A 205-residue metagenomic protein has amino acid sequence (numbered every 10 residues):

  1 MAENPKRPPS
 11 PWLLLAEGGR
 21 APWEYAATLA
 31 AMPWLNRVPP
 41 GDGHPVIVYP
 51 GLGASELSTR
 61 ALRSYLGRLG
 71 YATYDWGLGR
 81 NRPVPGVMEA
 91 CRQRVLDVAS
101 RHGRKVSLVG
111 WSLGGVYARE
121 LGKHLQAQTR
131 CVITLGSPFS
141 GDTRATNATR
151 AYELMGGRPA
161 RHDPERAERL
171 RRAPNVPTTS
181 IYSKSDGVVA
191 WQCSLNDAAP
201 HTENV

Functional and structural regions predicted by a protein language model:
M1-I47, G53-S64, L69-Y71, R101: Flexible, membrane-associating and regulatory peripheral segments of lipid-active enzymes
R37-V38, R169-R172, S194-D197: Short secondary-structure boundary/capping segments
H44-P50, S55-L57, A61, G67-P177 (+2 more regions): Serine-dependent carboxylesterase/thioesterase catalytic core of lipase-like alpha/beta-hydrolase/SGNH enzymes
G67, K184-T202: Conserved loop-alpha-helix segment in the C-terminal half of the alpha/beta-hydrolase fold that carries the catalytic
T178, P200-V205: Short, conserved active-site loop motifs that form the nucleotide-linked donor/cofactor pocket
